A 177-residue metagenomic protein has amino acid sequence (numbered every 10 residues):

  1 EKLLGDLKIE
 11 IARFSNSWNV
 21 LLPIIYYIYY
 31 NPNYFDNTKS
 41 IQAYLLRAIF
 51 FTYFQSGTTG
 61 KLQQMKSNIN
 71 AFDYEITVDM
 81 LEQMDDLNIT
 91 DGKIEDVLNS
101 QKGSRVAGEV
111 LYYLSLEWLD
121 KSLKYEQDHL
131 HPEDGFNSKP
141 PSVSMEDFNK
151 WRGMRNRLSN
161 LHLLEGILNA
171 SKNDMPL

Functional and structural regions predicted by a protein language model:
E1-I28: Polyanionic (Asp/Glu-rich) segments that form extended negatively charged tracts
L3-A12, W118, E146-W151: Active-site-adjacent structural elements in folded domains
A12-V20, N37, L123, K150-R157: Secondary-structure capping and boundary motifs in well-ordered enzyme cores
L21-Y29, H162-N169: Short, amphipathic alpha-helical segments that act as regulatory/interfacial helices in nucleotide-processing proteins
N33-Y34, S56: Membrane-embedded translocation segments of transport machinery
K39-G135, M154: Aromatic-lined ligand-binding clefts that engage carbohydrates, nucleic acids, or primary amines
Y125, N137-A170: Short beta-strand-alpha-helix junction that forms the catalytic/metal-binding core of metal-dependent nuclease domains
K172-L177: Domain-exit/linker segments immediately C-terminal to small folded modules
